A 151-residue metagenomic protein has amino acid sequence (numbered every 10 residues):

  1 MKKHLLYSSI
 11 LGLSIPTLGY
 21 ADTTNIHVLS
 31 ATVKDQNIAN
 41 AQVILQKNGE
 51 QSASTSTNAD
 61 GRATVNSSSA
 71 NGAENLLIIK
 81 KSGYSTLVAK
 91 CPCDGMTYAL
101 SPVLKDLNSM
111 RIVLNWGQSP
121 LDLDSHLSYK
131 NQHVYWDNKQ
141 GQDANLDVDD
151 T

Functional and structural regions predicted by a protein language model:
M1-Y7: Bacterial N-terminal signal peptides that target proteins for export
S8-P16: Bacterial N-terminal signal peptides
T17-H27, M96-N108, N115-G117: Beta-strand-rich domain onsets/edges
D22-Q42, S69, N115-S119: Structural motif
A41-Q46, S125: Hydrophobic beta-strand segments
N48-V65: Short, acidic Ser/Thr/Gly-rich low-complexity loop/linker segments typical of extracellular and cell-surface proteins
E50, G72, L76-P92: A short, solvent-exposed loop/turn motif at the edges and junctions of modular extracellular/periplasmic domains
S101-T151: Intrinsic-disorder/low-complexity signal
